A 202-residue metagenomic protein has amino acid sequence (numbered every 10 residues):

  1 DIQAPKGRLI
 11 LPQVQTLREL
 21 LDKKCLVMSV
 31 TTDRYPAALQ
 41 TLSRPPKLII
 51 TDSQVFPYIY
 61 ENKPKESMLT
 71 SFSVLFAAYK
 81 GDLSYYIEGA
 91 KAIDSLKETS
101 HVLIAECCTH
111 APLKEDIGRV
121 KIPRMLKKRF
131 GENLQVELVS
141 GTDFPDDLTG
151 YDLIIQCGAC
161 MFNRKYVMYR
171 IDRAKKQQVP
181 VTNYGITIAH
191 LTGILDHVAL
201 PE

Functional and structural regions predicted by a protein language model:
D1-D116, M125-K127, L138-L153, M161-Q177 (+1 more regions): C-terminal-of-GTPase-core extension/linker across diverse P-loop GTPases
I122: Active/binding-pocket-proximal capping segment
G131-L134: Short beta-strand/loop segments at the ligand-binding rim of alpha/beta enzyme cores
C157: Thr-Gly-centered strand-to-loop micro-motif
